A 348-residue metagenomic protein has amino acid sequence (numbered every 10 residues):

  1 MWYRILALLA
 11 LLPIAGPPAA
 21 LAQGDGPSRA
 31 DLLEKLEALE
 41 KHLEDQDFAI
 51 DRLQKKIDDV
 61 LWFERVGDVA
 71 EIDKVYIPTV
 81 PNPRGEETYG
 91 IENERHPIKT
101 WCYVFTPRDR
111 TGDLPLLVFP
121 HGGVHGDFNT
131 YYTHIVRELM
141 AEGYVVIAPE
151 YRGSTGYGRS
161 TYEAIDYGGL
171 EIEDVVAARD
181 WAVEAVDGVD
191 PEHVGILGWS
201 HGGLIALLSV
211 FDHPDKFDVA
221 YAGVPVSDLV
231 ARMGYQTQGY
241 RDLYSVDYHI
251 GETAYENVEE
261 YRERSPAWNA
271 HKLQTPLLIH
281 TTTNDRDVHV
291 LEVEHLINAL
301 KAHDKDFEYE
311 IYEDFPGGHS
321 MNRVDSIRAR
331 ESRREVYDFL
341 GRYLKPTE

Functional and structural regions predicted by a protein language model:
L6-G16: Bacterial N-terminal signal peptides
A20-G24: Boundary at the C-terminal end of the N-terminal hydrophobic targeting segment
G26-R108, E184: Non-catalytic accessory segments flanking enzyme active sites
A70-T100, R108-E192, L197-W199, G234 (+1 more regions): Cap/lid segment of the alpha/beta-hydrolase catalytic domain
P81, Y151-E348: Active-site-proximal cap/loop segments of hydrolase catalytic domains
